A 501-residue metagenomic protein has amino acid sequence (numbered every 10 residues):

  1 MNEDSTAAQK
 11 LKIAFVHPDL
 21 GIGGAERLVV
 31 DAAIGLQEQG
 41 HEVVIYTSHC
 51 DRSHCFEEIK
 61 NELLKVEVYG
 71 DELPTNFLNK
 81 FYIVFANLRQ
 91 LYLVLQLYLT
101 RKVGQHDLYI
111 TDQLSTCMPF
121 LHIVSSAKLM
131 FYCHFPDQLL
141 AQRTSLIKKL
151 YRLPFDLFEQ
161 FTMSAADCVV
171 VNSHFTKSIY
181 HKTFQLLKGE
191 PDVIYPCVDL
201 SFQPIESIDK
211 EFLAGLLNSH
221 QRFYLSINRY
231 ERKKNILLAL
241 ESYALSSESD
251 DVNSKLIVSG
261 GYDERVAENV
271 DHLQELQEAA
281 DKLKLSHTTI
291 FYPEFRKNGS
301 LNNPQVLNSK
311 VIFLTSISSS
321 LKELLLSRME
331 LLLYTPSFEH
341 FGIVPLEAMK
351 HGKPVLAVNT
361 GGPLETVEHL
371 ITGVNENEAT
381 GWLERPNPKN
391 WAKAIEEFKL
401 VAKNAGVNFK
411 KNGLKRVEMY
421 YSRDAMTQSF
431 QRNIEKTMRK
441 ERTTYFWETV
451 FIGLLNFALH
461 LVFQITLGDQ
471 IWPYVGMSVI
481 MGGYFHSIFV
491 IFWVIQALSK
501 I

Functional and structural regions predicted by a protein language model:
D4-K10, H17-I22, G35-V84: N-terminal strand-loop element at the rim of the active site of nucleotide-sugar-dependent glycosyltransferases
A14, V170, L213-K234, L240-A244 (+1 more regions): Conserved donor-binding/catalytic core segment of Leloir-type glycosyltransferases
D137, K148-V169, S178-I179, T183: Membrane-proximal helix-turn-helix segments that form the acceptor-binding/catalytic region of lipid-linked
F175, C197: Carbohydrate-associated surface elements
G260, E264, N269-S320: Nucleotide-activated donor-binding/catalytic signature segment of Leloir-type glycosyltransferases, i.e., the conserved
S337: Aromatic "clamp/platform" in nucleotide-sugar-dependent glycosyltransferases that forms part of the donor/acceptor
L364-E397: Change "using UDP/GDP/dTDP sugars" to "using nucleotide sugars
P386-N390, K403-F451: A charged, aromatic-enriched C-terminal amphipathic alpha-helix characteristic of glycosyltransferases across folds
